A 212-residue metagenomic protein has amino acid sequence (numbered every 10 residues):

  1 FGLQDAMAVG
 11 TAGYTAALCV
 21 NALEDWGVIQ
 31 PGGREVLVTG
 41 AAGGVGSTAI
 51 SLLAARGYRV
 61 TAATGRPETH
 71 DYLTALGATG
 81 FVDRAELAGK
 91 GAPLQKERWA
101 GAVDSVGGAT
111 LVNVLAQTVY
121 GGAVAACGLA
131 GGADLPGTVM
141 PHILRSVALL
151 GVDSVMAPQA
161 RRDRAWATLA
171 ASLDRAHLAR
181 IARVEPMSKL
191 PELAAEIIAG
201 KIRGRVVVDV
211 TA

Functional and structural regions predicted by a protein language model:
F1-V36: NAD(P)H dinucleotide-binding glycine-rich loop of Rossmann-like/cofactor-binding domains, especially the beta1-alpha1
G13-Y14, G40-S47, G107: Glycine-rich NAD(P) Rossmann-fold beta1-alpha1 loop
A16, I50, A54: Gly/Ala-rich phosphate-binding loop of Rossmann-like dinucleotide-binding domains, activating on the conserved
E35, Y58-V60, A123, A148: Residues at the starts of beta-strands that form the adenosine-phosphate
V38, D83, V103-D104, A125-A126 (+1 more regions): Redox-cofactor binding/interface segments in oxidoreductases and associated redox assembly factors
A54-A109, A167: Adenosine-nucleotide cofactor-binding segment
A109-A176, D209-A212: Glycine-rich phosphate-binding loop and adjacent beta-alpha segment of Rossmann(oid) nucleotide-cofactor-binding
D163-A212: C-terminal hydrophobic helical "lid"/dimerization subdomain of Rossmann-like NAD(P)H-dependent oxidoreductases
